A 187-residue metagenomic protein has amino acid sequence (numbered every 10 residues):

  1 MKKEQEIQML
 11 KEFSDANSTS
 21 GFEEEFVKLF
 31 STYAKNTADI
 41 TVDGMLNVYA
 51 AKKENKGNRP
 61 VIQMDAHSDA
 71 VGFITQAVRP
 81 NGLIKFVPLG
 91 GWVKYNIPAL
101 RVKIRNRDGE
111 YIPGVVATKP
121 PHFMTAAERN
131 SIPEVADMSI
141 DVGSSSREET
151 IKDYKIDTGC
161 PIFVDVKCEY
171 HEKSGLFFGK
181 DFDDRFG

Functional and structural regions predicted by a protein language model:
M1-G187: N-terminal hydrophobic/helix-forming segments and targeting peptides
